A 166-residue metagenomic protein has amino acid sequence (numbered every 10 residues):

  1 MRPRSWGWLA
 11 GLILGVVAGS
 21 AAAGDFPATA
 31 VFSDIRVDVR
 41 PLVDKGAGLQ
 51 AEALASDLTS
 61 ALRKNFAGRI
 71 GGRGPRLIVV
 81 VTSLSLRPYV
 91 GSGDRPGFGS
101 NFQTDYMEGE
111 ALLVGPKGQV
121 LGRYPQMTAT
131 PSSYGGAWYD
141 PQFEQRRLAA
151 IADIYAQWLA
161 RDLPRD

Functional and structural regions predicted by a protein language model:
R2-R4, G15-D57, R87-Y89, P164-R165: A structural "domain/chain start" motif
G7-I13: Sec-dependent N-terminal signal peptides
V43-G48, Q119-Q157: Short secondary-structure boundary motifs at beta->alpha junctions and helix caps
G48-S56, S100-F102, P141, Q145: Flexible, glycine- and charge-enriched loops at secondary-structure boundaries
L58, L62-R73, S85, K117 (+2 more regions): Sec/Tat-exported extracytoplasmic proteins
G68, G72-L121, S132-G135, P141: Surface-exposed short loop/turn segments
